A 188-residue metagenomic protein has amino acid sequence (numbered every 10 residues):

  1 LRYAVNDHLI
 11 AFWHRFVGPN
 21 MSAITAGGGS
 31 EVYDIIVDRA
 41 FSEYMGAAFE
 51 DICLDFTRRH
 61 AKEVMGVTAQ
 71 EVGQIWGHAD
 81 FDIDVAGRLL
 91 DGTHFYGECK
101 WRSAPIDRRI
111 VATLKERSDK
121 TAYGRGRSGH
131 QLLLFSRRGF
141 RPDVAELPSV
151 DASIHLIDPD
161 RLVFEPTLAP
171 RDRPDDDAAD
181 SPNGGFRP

Functional and structural regions predicted by a protein language model:
L1-D82: Accessory nucleic acid-recognition modules appended to NTPase machines
I10, W101-A104, R138-R141: Conserved nucleotide-binding/hydrolysis micro-motifs of P-loop NTPases
F12, P19, H94, R141 (+1 more regions): Flexible, glycine-rich phosphate/dinucleotide-binding loops and adjacent beta-alpha linkers at cofactor/substrate
S22-I24, M65-V67, D82-I83, T93-E98 (+2 more regions): Extended hydrophobic-aromatic, low-complexity segments
T57, I83-I106, L114-E116, L132: Conserved catalytic cores of phosphodiester-cleaving nucleases, focusing on short active-site segments
H60-V64, K120, D151: Conserved, well-folded catalytic cores of nucleic-acid-processing and energy-transducing macromolecular machines
P105-R127, L147-V150: Basic, amphipathic alpha-helical patches used to engage nucleic acids or provide basic targeting signals, exemplified
G126-P188: Domain-level recognition of nuclease-like catalytic cores that cleave nucleotide substrates
